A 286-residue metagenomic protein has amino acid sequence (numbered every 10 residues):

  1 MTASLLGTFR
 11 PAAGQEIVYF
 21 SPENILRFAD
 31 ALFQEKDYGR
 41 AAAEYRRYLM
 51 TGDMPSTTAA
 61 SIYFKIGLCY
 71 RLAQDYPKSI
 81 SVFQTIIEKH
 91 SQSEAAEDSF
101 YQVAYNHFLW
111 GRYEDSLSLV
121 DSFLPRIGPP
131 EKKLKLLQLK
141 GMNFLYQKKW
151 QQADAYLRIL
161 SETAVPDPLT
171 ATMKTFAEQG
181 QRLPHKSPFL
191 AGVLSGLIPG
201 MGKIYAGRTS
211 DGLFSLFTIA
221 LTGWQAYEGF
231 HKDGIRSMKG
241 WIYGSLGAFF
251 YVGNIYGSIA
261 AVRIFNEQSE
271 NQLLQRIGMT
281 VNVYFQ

Functional and structural regions predicted by a protein language model:
T2-P11: C-terminal segment of classical bacterial N-terminal signal peptides
P11-E23, F28, R40, H107-W110 (+7 more regions): Replace "edges of transmembrane helices
E16, L49-A59, I87-D98, L124-K133 (+2 more regions): Short solvent-exposed coil/turn linkers within tandem alpha-helical repeat scaffolds
F20-T51, L68, L72: Alpha-helical segment of the N-proximal tetratricopeptide repeat
R27, K65, Q102, Q138-L139 (+1 more regions): "A position-specific structural signal for the A-helix of alpha-solenoid helical repeats
F33, R71, F108, L145 (+1 more regions): Hydrophobic/aromatic side-chain positions at a characteristic register within alpha-helices of tetratricopeptide repeats
S61, D75, A95-D98, R112 (+2 more regions): Hydrophobic alpha-helical membrane segments
